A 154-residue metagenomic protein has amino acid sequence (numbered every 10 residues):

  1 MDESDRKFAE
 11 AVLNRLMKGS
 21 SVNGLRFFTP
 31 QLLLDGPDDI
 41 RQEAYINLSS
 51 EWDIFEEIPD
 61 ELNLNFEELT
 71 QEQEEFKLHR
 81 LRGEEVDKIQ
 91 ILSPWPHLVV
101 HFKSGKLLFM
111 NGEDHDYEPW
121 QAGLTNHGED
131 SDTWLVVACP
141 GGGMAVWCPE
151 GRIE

Functional and structural regions predicted by a protein language model:
M1-E154: Surface-exposed, interaction-prone regions used to assemble/regulate multi-protein complexes
